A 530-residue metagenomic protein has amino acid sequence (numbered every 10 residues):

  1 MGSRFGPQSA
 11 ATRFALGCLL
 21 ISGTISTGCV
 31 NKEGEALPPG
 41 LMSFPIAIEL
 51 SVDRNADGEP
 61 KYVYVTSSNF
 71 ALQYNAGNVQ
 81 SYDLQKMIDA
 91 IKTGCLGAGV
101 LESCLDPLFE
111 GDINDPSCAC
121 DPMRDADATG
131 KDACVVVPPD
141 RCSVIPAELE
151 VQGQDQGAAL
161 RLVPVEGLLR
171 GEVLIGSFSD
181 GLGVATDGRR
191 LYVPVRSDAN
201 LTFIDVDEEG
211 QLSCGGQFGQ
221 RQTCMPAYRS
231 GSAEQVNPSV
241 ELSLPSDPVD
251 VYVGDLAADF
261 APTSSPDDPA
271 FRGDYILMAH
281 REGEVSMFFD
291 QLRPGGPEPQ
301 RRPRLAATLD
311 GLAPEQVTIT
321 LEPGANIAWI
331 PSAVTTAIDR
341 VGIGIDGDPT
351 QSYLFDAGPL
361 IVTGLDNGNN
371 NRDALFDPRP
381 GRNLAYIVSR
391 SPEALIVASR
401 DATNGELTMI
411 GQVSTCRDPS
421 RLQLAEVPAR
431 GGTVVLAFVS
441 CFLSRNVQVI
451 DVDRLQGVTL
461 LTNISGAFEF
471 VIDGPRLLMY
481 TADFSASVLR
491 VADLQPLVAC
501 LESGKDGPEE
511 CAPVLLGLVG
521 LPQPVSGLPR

Functional and structural regions predicted by a protein language model:
M1-T27: Sec-dependent bacterial lipoprotein signal peptides
C29-R530: Predominantly soluble domains enriched in secretory-pathway, periplasmic, or organellar proteins
